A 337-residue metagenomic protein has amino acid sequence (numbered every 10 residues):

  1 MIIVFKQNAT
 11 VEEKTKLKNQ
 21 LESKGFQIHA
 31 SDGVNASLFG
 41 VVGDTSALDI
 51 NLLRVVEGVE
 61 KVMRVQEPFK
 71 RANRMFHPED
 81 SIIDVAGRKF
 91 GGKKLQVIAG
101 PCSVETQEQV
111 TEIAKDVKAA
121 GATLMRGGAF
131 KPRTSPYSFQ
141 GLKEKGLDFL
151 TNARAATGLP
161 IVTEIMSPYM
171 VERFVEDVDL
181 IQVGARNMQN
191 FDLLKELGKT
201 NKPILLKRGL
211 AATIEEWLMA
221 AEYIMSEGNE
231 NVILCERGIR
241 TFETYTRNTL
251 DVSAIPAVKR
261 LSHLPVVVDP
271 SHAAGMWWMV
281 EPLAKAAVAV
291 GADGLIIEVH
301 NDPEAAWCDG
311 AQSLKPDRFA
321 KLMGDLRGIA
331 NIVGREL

Functional and structural regions predicted by a protein language model:
M1-V97: Non-catalytic terminal accessory/regulatory regions of metabolic enzymes
K6, L142, L159-S167, D179-N190 (+3 more regions): Catalytic beta/alpha-barrel core
N8, L95-E112, P136-G141, P160-E164 (+3 more regions): Active-site mouth loops of central-metabolism enzymes
R74-E79, S135-D148, Y169-M170, A185-N201 (+3 more regions): Active-site-adjacent beta->alpha loops and helix N-cap segments on the catalytic face of soluble alpha/beta enzymes
V85, T200-V299: Catalytic alpha/beta core domains of metabolic enzymes, predominantly
K93-L95, G121-T123, A155-I161, D177-D179 (+4 more regions): Short, well-ordered coil/turn segments that N-cap beta-strands
R126-E144, N301-S313: Glycine-rich, proline-tolerant flexible connector loops at the mouths of alpha/beta enzymes
F139-T163, L197-P203, V252-V266, Q312-R335: Alpha-helix-loop-beta-strand connector modules within alpha/beta enzyme cores
